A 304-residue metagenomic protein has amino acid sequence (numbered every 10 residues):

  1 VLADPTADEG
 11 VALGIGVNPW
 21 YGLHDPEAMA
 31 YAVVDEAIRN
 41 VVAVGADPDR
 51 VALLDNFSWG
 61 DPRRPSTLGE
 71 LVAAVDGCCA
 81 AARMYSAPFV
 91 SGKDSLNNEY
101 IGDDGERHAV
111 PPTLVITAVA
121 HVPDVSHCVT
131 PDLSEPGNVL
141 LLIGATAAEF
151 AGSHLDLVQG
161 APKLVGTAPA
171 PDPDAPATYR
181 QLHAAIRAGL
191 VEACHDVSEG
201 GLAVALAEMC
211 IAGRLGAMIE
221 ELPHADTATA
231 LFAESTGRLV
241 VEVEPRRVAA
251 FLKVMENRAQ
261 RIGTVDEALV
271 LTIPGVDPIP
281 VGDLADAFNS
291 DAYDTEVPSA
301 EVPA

Functional and structural regions predicted by a protein language model:
V1-E149, S153-K163: Glycine-rich phosphate/pyrophosphate-binding loop regions near the starts of catalytic domains
A3-V11, P26-A30, I38, D132-G213 (+3 more regions): Long hydrophobic segments that form regular secondary structure
A74-G77, A81, Y85, V90-P112 (+2 more regions): Glycine-/charge-enriched secondary-structure boundary and capping motifs
